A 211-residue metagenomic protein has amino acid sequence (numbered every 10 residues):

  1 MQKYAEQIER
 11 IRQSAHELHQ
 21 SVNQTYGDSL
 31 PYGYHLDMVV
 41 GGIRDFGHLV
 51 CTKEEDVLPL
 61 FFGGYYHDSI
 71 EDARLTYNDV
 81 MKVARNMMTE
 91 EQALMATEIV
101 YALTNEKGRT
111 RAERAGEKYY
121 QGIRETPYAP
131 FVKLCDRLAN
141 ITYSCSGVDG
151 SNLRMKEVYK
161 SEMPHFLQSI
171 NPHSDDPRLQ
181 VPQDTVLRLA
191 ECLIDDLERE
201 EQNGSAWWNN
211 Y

Functional and structural regions predicted by a protein language model:
M1-Y211: Active-site helical microenvironments for divalent-metal-assisted chemistry
